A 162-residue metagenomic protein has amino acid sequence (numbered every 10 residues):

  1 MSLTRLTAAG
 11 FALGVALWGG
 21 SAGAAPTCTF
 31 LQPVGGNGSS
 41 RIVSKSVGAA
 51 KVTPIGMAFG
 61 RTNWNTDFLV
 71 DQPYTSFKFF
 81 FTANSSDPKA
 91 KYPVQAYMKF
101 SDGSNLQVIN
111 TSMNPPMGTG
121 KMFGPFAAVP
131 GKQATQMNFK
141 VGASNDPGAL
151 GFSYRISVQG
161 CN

Functional and structural regions predicted by a protein language model:
M1-A9: Bacterial N-terminal signal peptides that target proteins for export
G19-S21: N-terminal signal peptide c-region/cleavage motif recognized by signal peptidases
G23-M57: Glycan-recognition and processing domains
A49-Q72: Short beta-strands within extracellular/lumenal beta-sheet-rich domains
D71-T75, T82-P93, S144-P147: Extended, low-complexity, turn-rich repeat/linker tracts enriched in Gly/Pro/Ser/Thr and Asp/Glu that occur
K89-V108: Short, surface-exposed beta-strand/strand-loop-strand elements in extracellular ectodomains
L106-M117: Solvent-exposed serine/threonine-rich low-complexity stretches and specific carbohydrate-binding patches
P125-F152: Noncatalytic modules at the cell exterior or secretory-pathway interfaces, chiefly beta-strand-rich lectin/adhesion
